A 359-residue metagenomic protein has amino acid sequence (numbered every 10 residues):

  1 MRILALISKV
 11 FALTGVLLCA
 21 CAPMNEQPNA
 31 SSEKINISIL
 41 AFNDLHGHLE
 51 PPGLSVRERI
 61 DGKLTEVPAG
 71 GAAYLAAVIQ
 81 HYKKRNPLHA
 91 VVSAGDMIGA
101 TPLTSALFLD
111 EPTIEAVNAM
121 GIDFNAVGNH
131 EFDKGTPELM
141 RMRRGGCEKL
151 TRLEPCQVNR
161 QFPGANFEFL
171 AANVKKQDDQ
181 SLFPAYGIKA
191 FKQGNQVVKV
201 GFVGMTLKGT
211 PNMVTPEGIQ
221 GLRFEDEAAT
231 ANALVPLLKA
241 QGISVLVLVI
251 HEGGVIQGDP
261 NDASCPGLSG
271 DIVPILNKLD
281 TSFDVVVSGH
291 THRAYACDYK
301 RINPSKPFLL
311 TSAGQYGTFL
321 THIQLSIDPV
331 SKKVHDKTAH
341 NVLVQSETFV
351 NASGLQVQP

Functional and structural regions predicted by a protein language model:
M1-A5: Positively charged n-region of N-terminal signal peptides that target proteins for export
S8-A20: Bacterial N-terminal signal peptides
C21-T348: Acidic, metal/ion-coordinating pockets
S353: Conserved catalytic alpha/beta cores of large enzymes that bind or transform nucleotide phosphates and polynucleotides
